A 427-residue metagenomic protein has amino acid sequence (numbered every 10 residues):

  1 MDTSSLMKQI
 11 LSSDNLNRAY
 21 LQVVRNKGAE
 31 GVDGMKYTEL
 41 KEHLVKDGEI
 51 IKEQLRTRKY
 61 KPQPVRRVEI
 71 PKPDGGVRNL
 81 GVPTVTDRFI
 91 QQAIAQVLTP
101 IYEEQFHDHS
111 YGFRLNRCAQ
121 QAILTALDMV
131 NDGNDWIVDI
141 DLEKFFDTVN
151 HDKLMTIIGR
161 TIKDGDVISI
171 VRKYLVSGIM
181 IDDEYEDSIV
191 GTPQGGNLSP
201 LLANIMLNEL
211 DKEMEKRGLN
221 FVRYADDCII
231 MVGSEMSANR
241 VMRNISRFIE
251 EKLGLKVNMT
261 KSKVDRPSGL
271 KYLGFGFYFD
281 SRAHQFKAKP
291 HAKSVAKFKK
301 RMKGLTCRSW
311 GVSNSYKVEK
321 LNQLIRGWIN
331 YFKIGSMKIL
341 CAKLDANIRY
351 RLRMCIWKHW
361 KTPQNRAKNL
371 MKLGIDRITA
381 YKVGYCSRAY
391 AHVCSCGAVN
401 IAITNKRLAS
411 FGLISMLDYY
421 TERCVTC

Functional and structural regions predicted by a protein language model:
M1-E49: Non-catalytic, polymerase-adjacent accessory regions of viral genome-replication enzymes
N26-D33, P73, Y102-F106, D135-W136 (+6 more regions): Short acidic (Asp/Glu) and glycine-rich catalytic loops that position anionic groups and cofactors
E30, G34-P100, E104, F113: Active-site substrate-recognition loop segments, prototypically the cytochrome P450 B′-helix/B-C loop
D47, Q54-E69, P73, D108-R117 (+1 more regions): Conserved polymerase palm-domain catalytic core
R88, Q92, Q96, P100 (+8 more regions): Short, residue-level hotspots on alpha-helical faces of the histone-fold and other alpha-helical interaction modules
V176, K252-K320, L324-R326: A conserved non-catalytic segment of reverse transcriptases and RNA-directed RNA polymerases corresponding to the late
K317-P363, A367, M371: Non-catalytic, peripheral interaction segments enriched in hydrophobic/basic residues
R351, I356, W360-C427: Extended C-terminal regions of large enzymes
